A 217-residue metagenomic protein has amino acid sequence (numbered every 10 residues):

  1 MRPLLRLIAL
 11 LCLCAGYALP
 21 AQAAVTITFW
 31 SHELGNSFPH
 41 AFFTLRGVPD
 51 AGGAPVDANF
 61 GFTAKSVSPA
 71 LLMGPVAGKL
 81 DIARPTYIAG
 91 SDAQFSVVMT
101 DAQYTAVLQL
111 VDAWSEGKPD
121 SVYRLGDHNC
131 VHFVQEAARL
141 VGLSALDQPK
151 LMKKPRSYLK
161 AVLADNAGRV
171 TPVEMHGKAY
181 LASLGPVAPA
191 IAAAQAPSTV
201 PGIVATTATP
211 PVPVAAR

Functional and structural regions predicted by a protein language model:
M1-R6: Positively charged n-region of N-terminal signal peptides that target proteins for export
L7-Y17: Bacterial N-terminal signal peptides
Y17-A24: Sec/Tat signal peptide C-region and signal peptidase I cleavage site
A24-A93: Glycine-rich catalytic cores of cysteine/serine-nucleophile enzymes that process amide/ester linkages in cell-envelope
F29-H32, G90-T100, S115-L125: Second-shell loop/turn segments in exported
F38-A41, S91, Q103-L110, G126 (+2 more regions): Stable alpha-helical elements in mature extracytoplasmic
D50, V97-T105: A short, structured loop/turn motif at beta-sheet edges
A113-R217: Activation targets extended, charge/polar-rich intrinsically disordered C-terminal tails
